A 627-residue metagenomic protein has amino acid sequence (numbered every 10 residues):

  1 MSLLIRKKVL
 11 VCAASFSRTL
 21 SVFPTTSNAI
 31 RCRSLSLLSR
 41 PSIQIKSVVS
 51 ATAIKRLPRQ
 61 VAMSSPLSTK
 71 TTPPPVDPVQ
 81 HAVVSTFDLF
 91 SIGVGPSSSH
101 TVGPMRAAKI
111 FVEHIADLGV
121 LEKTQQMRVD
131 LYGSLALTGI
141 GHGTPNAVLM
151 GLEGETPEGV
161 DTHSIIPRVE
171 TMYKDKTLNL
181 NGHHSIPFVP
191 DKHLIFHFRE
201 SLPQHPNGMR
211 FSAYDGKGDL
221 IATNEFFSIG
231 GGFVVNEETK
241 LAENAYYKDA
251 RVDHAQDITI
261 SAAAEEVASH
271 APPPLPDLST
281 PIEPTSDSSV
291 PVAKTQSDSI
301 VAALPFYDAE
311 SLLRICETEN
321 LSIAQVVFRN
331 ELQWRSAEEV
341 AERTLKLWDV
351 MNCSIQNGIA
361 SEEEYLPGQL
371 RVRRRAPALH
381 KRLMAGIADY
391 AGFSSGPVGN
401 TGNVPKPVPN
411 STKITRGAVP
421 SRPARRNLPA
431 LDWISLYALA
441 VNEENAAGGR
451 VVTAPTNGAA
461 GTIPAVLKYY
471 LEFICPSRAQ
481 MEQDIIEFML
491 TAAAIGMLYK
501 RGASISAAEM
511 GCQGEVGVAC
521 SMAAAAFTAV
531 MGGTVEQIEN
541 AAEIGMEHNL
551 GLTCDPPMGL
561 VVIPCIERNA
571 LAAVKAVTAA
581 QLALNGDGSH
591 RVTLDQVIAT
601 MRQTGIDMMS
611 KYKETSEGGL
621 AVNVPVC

Functional and structural regions predicted by a protein language model:
M1-V83: N-terminal mitochondrial targeting presequence
V76-V94, I110-F111: N-terminal signal-anchor module of multipass membrane proteins
F90-I110, G141, A446-V466, M510-S521: Conserved phosphate/anionic-ligand binding catalytic regions in large, soluble enzymes, centered on
S99-D117, P464-R478, A524-G532: Alpha-helical support elements that line or immediately flank enzyme active sites and cofactor-binding pockets
T156-P420: C-terminal regulatory domains involved in ligand/effector binding and gene-expression control
T223, F227, D257-S261, P272-P276 (+6 more regions): A structural signal for small-residue-enriched, beta-sheet-centric alpha/beta enzyme cores and oligomeric scaffold folds
W334-G511, G619-C627: Accessory "access/gating" subregions that flank catalytic or transport cores
S477-Q480, D484, T491, L498-N569 (+1 more regions): Hydrophobic alpha-helical bundle architecture
